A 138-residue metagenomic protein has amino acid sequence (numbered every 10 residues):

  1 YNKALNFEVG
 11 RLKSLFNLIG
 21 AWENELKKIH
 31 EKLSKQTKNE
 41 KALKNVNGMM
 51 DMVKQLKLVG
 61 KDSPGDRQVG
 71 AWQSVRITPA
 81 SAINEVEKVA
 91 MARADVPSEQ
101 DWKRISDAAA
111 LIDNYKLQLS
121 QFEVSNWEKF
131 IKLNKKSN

Functional and structural regions predicted by a protein language model:
A4, E8-N138: Mature extracytoplasmic or organellar-lumen-exposed domains after removal of signal/transit peptides
